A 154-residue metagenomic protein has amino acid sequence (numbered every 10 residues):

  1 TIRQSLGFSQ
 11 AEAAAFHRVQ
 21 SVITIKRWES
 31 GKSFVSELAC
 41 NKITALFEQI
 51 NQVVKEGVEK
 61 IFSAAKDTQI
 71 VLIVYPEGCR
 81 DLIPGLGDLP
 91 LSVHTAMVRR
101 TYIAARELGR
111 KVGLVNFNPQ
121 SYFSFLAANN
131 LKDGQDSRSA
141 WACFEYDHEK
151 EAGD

Functional and structural regions predicted by a protein language model:
T1-S5: A short, Lys/Arg-rich alpha-helix, primarily the initiator
G7-K26: Short alpha-helical DNA-recognition segment
V19, S33-F34: Short, conserved sequence motifs enriched in acidic/basic residues, glycine, and aromatics that mark functional "hot
I23, L38, A96, R100: Short, well-structured alpha-helical interface segments that form or flank functional binding sites
F34-V54: DNA major-groove recognition helix of helix-turn-helix/homeodomain DNA-binding modules
Q52-S137: Helix-turn-helix/homeodomain-like alpha-helical modules used for DNA recognition and transcription-factor dimerization
F144-G153: Eukaryote-biased intrinsically disordered, low-complexity acidic regions enriched in Ser/Thr/Pro
